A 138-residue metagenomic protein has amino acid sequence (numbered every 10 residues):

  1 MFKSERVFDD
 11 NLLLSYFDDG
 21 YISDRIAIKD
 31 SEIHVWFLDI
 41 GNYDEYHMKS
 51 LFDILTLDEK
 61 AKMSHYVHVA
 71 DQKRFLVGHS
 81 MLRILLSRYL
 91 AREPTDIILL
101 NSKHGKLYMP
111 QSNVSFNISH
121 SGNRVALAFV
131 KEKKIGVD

Functional and structural regions predicted by a protein language model:
M1-V137: Core catalytic alpha/beta fold that binds nucleotide/phospho-ligands
